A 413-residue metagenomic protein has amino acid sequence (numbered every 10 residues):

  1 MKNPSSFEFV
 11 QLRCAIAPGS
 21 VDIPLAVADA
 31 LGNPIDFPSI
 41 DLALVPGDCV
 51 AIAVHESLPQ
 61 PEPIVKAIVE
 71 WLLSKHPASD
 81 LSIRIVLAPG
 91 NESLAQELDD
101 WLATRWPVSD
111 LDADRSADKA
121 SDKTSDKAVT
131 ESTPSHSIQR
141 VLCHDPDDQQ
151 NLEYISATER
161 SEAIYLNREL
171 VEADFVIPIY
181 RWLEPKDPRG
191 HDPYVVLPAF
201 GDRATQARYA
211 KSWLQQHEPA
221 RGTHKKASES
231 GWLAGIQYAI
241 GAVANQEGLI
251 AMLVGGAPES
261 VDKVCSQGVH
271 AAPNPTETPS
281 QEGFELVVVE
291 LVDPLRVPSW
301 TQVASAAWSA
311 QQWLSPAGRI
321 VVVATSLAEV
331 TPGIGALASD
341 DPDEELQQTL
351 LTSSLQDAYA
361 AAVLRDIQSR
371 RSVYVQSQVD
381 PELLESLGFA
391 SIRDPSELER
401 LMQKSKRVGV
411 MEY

Functional and structural regions predicted by a protein language model:
M1-D29: N-terminal amphipathic/basic leader segments beginning at the initiator methionine
I35-A53, S74-D80, T278-L286, W313-S315 (+1 more regions): Glycine-rich phosphate/diphosphate-binding loops that line cofactor/substrate pockets in enzymes
D48-P59, R84-G90, V288-E290: Short glycine-rich or small-residue beta-strand-to-loop segments that form or flank ligand, phosphate, metal/Fe-S
L58-S79, V303-L314: Histidine-anchored nucleotide/phosphate-binding helix
E97-D114, D118, D126-G190: An acidic, phosphate/nucleotide-engaging active-site surface
T158-L253, S391-I392: Conserved phosphate- and dinucleotide-binding cores of soluble alpha/beta proteins, encompassing both enzyme active
H217-L295: Membrane-embedded hairpin module used as a gating/binding unit in multi-pass transport and secretion proteins
V303-Y413: C-terminal non-catalytic interaction/assembly regions of soluble proteins
